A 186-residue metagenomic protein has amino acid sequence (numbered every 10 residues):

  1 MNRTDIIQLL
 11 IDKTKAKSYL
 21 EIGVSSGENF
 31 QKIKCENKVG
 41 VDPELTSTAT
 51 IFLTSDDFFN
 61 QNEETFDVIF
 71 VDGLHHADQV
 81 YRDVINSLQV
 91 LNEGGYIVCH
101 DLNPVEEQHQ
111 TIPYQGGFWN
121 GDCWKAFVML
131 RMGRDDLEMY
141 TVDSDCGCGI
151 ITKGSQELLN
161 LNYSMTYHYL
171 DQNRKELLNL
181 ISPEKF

Functional and structural regions predicted by a protein language model:
M1-F70, L74-F186: A short alpha-helical cap/connector motif
